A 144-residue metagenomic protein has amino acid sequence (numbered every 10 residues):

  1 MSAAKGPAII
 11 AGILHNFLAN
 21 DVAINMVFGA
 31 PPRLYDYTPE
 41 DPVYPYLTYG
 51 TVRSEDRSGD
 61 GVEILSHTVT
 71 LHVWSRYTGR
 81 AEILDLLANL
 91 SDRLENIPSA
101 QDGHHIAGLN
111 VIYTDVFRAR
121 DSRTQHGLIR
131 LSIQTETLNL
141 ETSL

Functional and structural regions predicted by a protein language model:
M1-S58, I97-D102, T142-L144: Small/polar-rich, solvent-exposed N-terminal microdomains that initiate assembly or binding
V27, D92-T137, E141-L144: Acidic-leaning, charged glycine-interspersed low-complexity segments
P32, L47, V69, L109 (+1 more regions): A broad, low-specificity signal marking well-ordered, structured residues that form hydrophobic/aromatic
D56-G59, Y77-R80, T135-T142: Short, cysteine-centered beta-strand-loop-beta hairpins and adjacent loop/turn segments enriched in charged/polar
S58-I64, A119-T124: Short, solvent-exposed beta-strand/turn "edge" segments of beta-rich domains on protein surfaces
E63-Y77, Q125-E136: Oligomerization/assembly interface segments of phage tail-like spikes and tubes
S75-N96: Mid-chain, well-packed structural core segment of small domains
